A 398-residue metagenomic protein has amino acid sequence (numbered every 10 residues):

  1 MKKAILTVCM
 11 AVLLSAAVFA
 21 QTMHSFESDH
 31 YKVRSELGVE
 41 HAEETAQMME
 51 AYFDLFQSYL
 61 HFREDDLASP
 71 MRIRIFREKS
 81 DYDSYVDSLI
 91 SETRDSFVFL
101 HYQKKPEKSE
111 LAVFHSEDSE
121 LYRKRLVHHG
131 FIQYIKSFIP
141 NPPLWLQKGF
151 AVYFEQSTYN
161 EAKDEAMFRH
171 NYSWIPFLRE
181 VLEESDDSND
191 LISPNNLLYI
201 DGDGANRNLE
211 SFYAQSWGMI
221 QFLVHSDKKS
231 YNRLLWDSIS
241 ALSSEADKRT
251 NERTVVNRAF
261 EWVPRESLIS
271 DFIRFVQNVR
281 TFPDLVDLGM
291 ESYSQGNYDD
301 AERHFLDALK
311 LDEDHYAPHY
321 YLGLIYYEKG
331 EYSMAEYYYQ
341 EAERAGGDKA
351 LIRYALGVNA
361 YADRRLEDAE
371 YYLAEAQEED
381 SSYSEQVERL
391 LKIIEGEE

Functional and structural regions predicted by a protein language model:
A20-Q147, F154-A162, L198-E210, S243 (+1 more regions): Juxtacatalytic substrate-recognition/specificity segment
A112-S119, P142-D287: Long, contiguous interaction/recruitment modules in multidomain scaffold/adaptor proteins
V152, Q221, M290, L324 (+2 more regions): Residue-level recognition of tetratricopeptide repeat
F282, Y316-A317, K349-L351, Y383-E385: Helix-start (N-cap) detector for alpha-helical repeat units in TPR-like alpha-solenoids, especially tetratricopeptide
Y321, A355, R389-L390: Canonical tetratricopeptide repeat
